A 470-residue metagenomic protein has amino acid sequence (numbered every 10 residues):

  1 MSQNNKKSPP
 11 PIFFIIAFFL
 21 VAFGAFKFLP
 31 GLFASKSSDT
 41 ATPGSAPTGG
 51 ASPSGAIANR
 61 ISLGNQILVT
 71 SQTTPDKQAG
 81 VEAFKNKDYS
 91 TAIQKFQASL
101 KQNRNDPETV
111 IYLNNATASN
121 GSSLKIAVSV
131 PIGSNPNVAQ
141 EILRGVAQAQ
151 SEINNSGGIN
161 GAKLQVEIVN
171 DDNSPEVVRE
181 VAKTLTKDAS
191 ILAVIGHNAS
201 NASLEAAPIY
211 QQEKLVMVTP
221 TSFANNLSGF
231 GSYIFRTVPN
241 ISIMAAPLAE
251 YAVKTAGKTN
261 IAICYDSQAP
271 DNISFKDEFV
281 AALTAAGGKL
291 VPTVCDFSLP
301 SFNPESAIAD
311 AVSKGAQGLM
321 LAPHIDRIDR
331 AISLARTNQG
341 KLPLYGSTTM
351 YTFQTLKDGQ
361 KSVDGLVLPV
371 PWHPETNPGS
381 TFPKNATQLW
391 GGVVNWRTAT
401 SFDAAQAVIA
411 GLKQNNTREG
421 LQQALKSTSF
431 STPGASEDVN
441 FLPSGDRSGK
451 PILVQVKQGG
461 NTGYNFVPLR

Functional and structural regions predicted by a protein language model:
S2-R470: Extracytosolic ligand-binding ectodomains
